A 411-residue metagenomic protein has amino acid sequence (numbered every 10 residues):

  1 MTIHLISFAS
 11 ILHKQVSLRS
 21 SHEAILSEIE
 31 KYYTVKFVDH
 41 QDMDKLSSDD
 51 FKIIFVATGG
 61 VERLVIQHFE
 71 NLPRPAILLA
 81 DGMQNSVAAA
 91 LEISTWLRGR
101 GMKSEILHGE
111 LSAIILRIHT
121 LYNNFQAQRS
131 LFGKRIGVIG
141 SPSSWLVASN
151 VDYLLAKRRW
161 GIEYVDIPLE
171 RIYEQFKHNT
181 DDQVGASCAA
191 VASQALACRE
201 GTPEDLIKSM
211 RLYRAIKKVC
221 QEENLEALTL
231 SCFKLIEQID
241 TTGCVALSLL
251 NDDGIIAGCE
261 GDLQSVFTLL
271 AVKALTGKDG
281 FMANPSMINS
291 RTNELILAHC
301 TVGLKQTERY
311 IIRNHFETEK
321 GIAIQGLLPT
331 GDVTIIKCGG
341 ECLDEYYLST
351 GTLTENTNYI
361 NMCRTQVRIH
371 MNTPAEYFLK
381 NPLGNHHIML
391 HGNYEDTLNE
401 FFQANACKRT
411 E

Functional and structural regions predicted by a protein language model:
M1-D39: N-terminal basic/disordered segments at the start of proteins
M1-F8, D50-I54, P73-A80, M102-S104 (+1 more regions): Hydrophobic beta-strand segments of well-ordered beta-sheets in folded domains
I6-S17, H40, F55-G59, D81-G82 (+2 more regions): Structural motif
L26-I93: An N-terminal, globular interaction/scaffold subdomain
E62, S86, S144-L146, K234-I239 (+1 more regions): Flexible loop/turn segments at secondary-structure boundaries
T95-L275: Conserved, well-structured core segments that form the ligand-binding/active-site neighborhood of functional domains
I255-E355: C-terminal catalytic subdomain
A323-E411: Extended hydrophobic packing segments that form well-structured cores
